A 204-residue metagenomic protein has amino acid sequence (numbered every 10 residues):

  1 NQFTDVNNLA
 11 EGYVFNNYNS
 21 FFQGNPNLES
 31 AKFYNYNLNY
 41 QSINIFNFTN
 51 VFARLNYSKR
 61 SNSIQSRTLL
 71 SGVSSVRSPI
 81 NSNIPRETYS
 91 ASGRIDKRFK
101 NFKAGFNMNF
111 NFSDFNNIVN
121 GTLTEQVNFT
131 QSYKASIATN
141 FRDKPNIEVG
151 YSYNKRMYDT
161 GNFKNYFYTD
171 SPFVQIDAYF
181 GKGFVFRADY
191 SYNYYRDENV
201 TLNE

Functional and structural regions predicted by a protein language model:
N1-E204: Exposed, low-structure sequence patches enriched in small/polar residues
